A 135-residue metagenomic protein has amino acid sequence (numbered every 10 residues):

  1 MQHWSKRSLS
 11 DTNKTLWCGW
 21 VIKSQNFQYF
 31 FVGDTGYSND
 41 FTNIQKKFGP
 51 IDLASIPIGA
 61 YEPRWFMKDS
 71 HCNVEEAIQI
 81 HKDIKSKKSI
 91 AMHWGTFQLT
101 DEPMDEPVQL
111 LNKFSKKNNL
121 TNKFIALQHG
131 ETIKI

Functional and structural regions predicted by a protein language model:
M1-G49, K113, H129-I135: Core dinuclear metal-dependent hydrolase active-site scaffold
Q28, T35-L127: Cap/insert and terminal regions of metallo-dependent hydrolase folds
